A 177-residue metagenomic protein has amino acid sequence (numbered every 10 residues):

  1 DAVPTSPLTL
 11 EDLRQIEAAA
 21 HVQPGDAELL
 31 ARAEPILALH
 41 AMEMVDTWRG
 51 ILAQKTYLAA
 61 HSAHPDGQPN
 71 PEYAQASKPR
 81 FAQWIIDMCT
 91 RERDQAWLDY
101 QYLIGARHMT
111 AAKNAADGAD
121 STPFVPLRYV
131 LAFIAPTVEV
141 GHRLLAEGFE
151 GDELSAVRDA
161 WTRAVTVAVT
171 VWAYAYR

Functional and structural regions predicted by a protein language model:
D1-A19, E147-R177: Short terminal or interdomain "cap/linker" segment that borders an active site or interface and mediates
D1-I51: Intrinsically disordered, low-complexity terminal regulatory regions
L13-I16, A38-L145: Heme-based O2/NO sensor domains and their adjacent alpha-helical segments, primarily globin folds but also including
